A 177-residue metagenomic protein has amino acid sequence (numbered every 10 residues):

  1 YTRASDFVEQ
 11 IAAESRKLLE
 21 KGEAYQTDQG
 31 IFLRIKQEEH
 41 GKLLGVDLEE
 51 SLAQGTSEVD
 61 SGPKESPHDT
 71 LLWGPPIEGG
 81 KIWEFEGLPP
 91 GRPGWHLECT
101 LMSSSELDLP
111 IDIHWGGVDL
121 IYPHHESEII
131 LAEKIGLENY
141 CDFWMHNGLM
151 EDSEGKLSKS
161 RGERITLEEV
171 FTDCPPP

Functional and structural regions predicted by a protein language model:
Y1-D6, N147-G148: Acidic carboxylate-rich catalytic motifs and surrounding loops in phosphoryl-/glycosyl-chemistry enzymes
Q10-P177: Alpha-helical recognition segments enriched in aromatics with Gly/Pro capping that present substrate-recognition
